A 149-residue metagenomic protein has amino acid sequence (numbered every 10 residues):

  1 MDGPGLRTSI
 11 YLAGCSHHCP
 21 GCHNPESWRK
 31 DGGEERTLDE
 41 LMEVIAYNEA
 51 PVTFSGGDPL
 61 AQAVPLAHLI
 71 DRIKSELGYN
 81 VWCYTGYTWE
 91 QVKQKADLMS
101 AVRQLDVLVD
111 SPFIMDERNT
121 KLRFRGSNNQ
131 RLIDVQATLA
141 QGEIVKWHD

Functional and structural regions predicted by a protein language model:
M1-H18: N-terminal pre-triad scaffold of radical SAM enzymes
M1-P4, A46-Y47, D71-R72, L77-Y79 (+1 more regions): Auxiliary Fe-S-binding modules of radical SAM enzymes
L6-S9, N24-A101: Conserved Radical SAM active-site core
I10, C19, D58, L108: Conserved, mostly hydrophobic/aromatic
H18, L60, M115-D116: Glycine-rich nucleotide phosphate-binding loop and flanking beta-alpha elements of Rossmann-like dinucleotide-binding
H18-C22, D31, V135: Residues that scaffold the ATP/ADP-binding catalytic core of kinase and kinase-like folds
P20, S27, G142: Short acidic, gly/pro-rich beta-turn/loop elements at beta-sheet edges and active-site/ligand-binding grooves
